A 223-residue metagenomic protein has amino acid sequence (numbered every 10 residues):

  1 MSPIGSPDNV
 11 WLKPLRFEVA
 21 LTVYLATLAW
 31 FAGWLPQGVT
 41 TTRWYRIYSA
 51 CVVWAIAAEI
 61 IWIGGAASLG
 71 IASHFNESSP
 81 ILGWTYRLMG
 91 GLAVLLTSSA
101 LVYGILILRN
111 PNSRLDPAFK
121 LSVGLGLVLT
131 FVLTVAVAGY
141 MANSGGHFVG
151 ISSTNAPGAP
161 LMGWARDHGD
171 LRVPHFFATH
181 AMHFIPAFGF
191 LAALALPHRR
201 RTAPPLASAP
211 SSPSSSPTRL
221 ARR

Functional and structural regions predicted by a protein language model:
M1-P7, L25-Y48, L106-L121, M141-G145 (+2 more regions): Juxtamembrane membrane-water interface segments of multi-pass membrane proteins, especially cytoplasmic-side
M1-S2, L12-W34, Y48-S68, L88-Y103 (+3 more regions): Hydrophobic cores of alpha-helical transmembrane segments in multi-pass integral membrane proteins
G5-L15, F75-L88, P117-L121: Non-cytosolic membrane-interface motifs at loop->transmembrane helix junctions
P36-V39, A66-S78: Helix-loop junctions on the outward
S98-V135, G139-A156: Long hydrophobic alpha-helical segments that form multi-pass transmembrane helix bundles in integral membrane proteins
Y140-M182: Membrane-interfacial catalytic/cofactor-binding modules of polytopic membrane enzymes
